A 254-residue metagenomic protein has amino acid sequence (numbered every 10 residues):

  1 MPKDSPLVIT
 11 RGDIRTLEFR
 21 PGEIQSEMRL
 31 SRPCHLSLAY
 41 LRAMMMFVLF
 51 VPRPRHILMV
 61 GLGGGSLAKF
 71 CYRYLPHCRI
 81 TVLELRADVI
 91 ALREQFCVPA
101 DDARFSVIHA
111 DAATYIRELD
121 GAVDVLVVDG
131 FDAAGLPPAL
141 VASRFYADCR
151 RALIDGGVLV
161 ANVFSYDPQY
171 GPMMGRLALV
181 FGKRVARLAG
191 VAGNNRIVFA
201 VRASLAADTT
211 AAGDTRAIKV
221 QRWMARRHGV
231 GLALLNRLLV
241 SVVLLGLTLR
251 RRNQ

Functional and structural regions predicted by a protein language model:
M1-T16, I24-S31, L38-A39, V48-L49 (+1 more regions): SAM/dcSAM-binding transferase cores
I9-R11, R15, H35-R151, D155: The AdoMet/dcAdoMet-binding core of the Class I SAM-like
G22, A87, A112, G190-A192: Residues that form or immediately flank small-molecule/cofactor binding pockets and catalytic motifs
G22-E27, A178-G182: Short amphipathic alpha-helical segments and their helix-coil junctions
G22-S26, F131-A134, L159: A short, flexible beta-alpha/helix-coil linker loop
S31, A133-L136, V160-A161, A200: Short, contiguous strand/loop micro-motifs
S143-T209: C-terminal substrate-binding/active-site "lid" region of AdoMet-derived donor-dependent transferases
